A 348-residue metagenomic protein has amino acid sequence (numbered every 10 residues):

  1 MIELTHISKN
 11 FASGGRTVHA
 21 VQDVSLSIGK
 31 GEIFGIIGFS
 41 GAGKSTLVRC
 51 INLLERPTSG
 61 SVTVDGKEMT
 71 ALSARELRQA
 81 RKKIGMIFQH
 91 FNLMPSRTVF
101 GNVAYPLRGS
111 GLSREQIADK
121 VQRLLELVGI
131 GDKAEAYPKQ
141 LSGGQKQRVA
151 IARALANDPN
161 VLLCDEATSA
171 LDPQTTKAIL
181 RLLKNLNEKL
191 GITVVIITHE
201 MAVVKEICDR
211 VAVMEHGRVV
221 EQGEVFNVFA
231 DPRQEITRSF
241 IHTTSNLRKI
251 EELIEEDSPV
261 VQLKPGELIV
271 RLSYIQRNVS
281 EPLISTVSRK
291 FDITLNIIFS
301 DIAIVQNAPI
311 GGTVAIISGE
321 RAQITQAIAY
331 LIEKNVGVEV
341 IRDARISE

Functional and structural regions predicted by a protein language model:
G15, M69-G85, G109, R114-E115 (+1 more regions): ABC ATPase NBD coupling module
N52: Helix-to-loop junction immediately C-terminal to a conserved catalytic motif
K67-E68, A104, R108, E115-D132: Conserved ABC ATPase "signature" region
A136-K139, A156-N157: Conserved signature/switch motifs of ABC ATPase nucleotide-binding domains
V204-E206: A short, surface-exposed alpha-helical micro-motif characterized by mixed small hydrophobic and charged/polar residues
Q222-G223, D231: ABC ATPase "signature
